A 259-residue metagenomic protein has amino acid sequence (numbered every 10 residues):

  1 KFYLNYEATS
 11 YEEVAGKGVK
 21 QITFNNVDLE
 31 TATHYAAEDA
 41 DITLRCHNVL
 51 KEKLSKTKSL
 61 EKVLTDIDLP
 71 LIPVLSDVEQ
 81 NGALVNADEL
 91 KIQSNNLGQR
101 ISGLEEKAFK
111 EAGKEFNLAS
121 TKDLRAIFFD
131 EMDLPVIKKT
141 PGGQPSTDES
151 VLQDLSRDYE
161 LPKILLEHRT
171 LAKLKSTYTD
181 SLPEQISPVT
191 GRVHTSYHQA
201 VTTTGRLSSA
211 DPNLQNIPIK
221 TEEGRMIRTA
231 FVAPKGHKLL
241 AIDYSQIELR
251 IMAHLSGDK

Functional and structural regions predicted by a protein language model:
K1-Y6, S10-I227, V232, G236-K238 (+2 more regions): Conserved "right-hand" nucleotidyltransferase catalytic core of DNA-directed polymerases
